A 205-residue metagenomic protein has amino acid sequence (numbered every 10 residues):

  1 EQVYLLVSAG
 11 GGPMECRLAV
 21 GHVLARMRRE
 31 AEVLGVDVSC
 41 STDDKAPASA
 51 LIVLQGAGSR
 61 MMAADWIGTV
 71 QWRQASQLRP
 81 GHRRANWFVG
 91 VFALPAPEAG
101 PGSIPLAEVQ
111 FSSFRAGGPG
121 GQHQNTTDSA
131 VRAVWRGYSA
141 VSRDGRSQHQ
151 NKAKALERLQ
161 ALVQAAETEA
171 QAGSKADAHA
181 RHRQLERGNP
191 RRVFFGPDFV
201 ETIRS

Functional and structural regions predicted by a protein language model:
E1-S205: Basic terminal extensions of ribosome/translation-associated proteins
